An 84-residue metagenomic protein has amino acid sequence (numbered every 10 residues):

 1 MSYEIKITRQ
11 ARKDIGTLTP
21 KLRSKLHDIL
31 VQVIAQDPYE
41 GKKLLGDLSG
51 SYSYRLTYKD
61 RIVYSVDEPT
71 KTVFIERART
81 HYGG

Functional and structural regions predicted by a protein language model:
S2-K13, T17, K21-S24, Y54-G84: Enriched for short, Lys/Arg-rich terminal
D14, I29-L30: A ubiquitous structural signal for well-ordered alpha-helices
V31-R55: A short, surface-exposed loop/turn module that caps and links secondary-structure elements
